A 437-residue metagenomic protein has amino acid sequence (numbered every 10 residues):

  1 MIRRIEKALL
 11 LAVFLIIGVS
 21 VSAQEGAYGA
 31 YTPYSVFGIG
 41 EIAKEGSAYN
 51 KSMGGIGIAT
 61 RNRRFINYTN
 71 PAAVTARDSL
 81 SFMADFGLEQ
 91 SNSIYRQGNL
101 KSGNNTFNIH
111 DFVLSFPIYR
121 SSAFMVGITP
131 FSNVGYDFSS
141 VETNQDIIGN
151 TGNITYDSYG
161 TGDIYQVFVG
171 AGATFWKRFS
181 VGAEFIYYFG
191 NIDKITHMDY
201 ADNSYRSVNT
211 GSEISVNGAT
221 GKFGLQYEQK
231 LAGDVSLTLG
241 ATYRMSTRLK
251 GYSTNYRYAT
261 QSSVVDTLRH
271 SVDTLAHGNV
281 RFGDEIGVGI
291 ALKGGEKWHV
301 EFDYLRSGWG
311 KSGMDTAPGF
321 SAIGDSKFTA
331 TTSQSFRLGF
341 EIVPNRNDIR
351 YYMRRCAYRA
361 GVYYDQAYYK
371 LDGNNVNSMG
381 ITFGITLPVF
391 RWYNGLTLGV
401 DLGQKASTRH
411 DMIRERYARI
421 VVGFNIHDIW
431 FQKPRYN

Functional and structural regions predicted by a protein language model:
M1-L10: Bacterial N-terminal signal peptides that target proteins for export
L10, A59-R61, V167: Short hydrophobic "helix-edge" motifs at membrane interfaces and signal-peptide entry regions
L10-G18: Bacterial N-terminal signal peptides
S22-S132: N-terminal, post-signal peptide beta-strand-biased segments of exported outer-membrane/organellar beta-barrel and other
Q24-S52, P117, S121-N437: Outer-membrane beta-barrel porins/channels
